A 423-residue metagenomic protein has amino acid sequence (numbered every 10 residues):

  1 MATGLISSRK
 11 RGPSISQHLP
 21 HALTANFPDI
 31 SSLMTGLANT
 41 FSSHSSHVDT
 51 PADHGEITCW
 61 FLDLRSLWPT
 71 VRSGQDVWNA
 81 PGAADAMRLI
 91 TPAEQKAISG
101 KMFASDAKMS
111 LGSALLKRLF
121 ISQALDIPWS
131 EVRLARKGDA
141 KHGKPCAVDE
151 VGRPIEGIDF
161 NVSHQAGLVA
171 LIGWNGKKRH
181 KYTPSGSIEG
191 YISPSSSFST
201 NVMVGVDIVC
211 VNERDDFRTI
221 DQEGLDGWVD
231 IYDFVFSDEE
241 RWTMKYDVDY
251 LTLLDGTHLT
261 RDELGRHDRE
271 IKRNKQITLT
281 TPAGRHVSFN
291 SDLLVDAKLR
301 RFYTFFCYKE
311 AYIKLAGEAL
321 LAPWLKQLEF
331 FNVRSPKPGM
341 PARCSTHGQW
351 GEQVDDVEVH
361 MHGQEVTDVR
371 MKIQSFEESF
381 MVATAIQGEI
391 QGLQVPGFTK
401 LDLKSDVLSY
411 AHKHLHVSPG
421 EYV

Functional and structural regions predicted by a protein language model:
A2-V423: Core catalytic alpha/beta fold that binds nucleotide/phospho-ligands
